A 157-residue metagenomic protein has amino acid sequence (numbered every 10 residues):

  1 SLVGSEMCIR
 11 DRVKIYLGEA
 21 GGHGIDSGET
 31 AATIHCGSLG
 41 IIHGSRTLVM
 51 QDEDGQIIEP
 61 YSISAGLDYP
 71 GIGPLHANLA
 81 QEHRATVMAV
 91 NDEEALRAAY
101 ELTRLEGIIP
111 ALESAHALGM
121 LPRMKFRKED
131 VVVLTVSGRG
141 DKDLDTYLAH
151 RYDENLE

Functional and structural regions predicted by a protein language model:
L2-I9: Short, small-residue-biased leader/transition segments that mark boundaries at the very start of proteins
V13-G18, D26, M120-E157: Catalytic phosphate/nucleotide-handling subdomain of diverse soluble enzymes
L17-I108, A149-E157: Active-site/ligand-binding loops adjacent to catalytic centers
P70, A111, K142-L144: Short, electropositive, low-hydrophobicity segments enriched in small/polar residues
D92-R97, H116-F126: A short, acidic, amphipathic alpha-helical segment used as a generic capping/interface helix at domain edges
